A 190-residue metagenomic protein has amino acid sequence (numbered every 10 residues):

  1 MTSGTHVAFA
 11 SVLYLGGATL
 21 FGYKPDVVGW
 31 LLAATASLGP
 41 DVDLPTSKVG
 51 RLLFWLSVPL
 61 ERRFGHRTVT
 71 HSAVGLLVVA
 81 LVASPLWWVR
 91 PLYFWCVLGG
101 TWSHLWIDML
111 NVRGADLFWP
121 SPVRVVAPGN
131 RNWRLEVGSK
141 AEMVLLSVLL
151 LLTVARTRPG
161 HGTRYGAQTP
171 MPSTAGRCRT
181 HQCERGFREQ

Functional and structural regions predicted by a protein language model:
M1-Q190: N-terminal membrane-targeting hydrophobic helices
